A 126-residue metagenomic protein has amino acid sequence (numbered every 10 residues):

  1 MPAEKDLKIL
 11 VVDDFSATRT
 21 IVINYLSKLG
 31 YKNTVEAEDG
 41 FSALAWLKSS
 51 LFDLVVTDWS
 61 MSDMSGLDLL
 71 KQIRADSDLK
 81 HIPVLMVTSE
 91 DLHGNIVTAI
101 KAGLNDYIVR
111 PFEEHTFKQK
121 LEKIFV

Functional and structural regions predicted by a protein language model:
S16-V35: Two-component/phosphorelay signaling modules centered on CheY-like receiver
I23-N24, D68, D91-D106: Alpha4 helix (beta4-alpha4-beta5 surface) of REC/receiver domains from two-component response regulators
E36-L54: Acidic, metal-coordinating helix/loop segments flanking the phosphotransfer/catalytic sites of two-component signaling
A37-F41, I96, E114: Conserved Asp/Asn-Gly motif in the active-site loop of CheY-like receiver
D39-S42, S65-K71: Acidic catalytic/metal-coordinating carboxylates
M61: Receiver (REC) domain active-site loop signature in two-component systems and cognate sites in sensor histidine kinases
F112-L121: C-terminal output helix
